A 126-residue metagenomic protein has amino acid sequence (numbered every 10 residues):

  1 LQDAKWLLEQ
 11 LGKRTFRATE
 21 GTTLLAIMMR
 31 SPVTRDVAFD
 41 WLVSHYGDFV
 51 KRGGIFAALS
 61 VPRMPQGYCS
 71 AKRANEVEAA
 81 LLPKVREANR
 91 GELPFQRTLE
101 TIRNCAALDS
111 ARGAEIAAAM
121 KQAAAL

Functional and structural regions predicted by a protein language model:
L1-L126: Long, ordered, helix-rich scaffold segments
